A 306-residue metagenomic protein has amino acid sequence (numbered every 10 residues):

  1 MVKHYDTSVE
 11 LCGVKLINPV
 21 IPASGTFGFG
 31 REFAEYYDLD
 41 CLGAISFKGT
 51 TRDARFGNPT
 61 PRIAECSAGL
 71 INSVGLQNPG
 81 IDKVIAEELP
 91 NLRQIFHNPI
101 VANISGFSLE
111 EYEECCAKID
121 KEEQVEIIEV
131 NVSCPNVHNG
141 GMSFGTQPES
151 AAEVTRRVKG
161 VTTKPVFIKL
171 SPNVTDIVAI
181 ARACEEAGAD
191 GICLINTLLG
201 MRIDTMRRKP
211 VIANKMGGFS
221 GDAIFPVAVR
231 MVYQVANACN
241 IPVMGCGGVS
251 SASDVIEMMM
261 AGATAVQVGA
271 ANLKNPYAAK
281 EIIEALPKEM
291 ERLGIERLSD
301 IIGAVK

Functional and structural regions predicted by a protein language model:
M1-I100, S105-F107: N-terminal capping/small domains of soluble enzymes
V9-E10, V14, I85-F96, D120 (+5 more regions): Surface-exposed amphipathic alpha-helices with a cationic face
G25-T26, G247-V249: Active-site metal-binding loops of divalent metal-dependent hydrolases
L42-G43, K48, N98, V125-I128 (+3 more regions): Short acidic/polar active-site loop segments enriched in Thr and Asp
T51-F56, P135-V137, L199-R202, L273-N275: Short gly/pro/ser/thr-enriched loop/turn and capping motifs at secondary-structure boundaries
N58-S67, I203-G217, M259, A271-E296: C-terminal helical cap(s) of enzyme catalytic domains, especially alpha/beta-barrels
F107-M244, S250-A263, V268: Alpha/beta enzyme core
S299-K306: A short, charged, Gly/Pro-tolerant segment at domain boundaries
